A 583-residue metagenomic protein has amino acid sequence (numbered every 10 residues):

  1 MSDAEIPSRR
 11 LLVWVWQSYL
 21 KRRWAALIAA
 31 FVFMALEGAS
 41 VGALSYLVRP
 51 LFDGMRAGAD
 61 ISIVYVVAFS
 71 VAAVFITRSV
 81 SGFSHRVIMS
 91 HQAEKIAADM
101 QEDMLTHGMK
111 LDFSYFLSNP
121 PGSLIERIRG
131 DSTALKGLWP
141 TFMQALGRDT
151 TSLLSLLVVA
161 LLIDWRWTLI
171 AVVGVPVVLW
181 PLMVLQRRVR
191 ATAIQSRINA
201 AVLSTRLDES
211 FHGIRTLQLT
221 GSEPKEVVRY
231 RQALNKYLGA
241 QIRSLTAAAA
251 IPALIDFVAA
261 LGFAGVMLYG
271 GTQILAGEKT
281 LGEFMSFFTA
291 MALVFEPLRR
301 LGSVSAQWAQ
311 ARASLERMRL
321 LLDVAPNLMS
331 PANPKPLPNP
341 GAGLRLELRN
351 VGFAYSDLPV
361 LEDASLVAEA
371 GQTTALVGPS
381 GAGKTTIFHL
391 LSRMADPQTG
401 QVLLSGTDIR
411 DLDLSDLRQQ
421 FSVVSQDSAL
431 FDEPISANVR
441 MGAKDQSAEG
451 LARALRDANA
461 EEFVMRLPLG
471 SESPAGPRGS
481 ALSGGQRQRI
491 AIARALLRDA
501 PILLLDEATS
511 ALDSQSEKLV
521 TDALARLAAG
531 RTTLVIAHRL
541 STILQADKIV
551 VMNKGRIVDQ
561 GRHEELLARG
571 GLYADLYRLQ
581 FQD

Functional and structural regions predicted by a protein language model:
M1-S40, R56-V67, H85-M89, A93 (+10 more regions): Membrane-integrated ABC transporters
S2-E5, E94, E102-E126, G130-S132 (+6 more regions): Short intracellular "coupling" helices and adjacent cytoplasmic loop segments at the cytosolic face of multi-pass
Q17, F113-S114, G130-M143, T151 (+6 more regions): An intracellular "coupling" helix at the cytosolic face of ABC transporter transmembrane type-1 domains
W24-S81, L161-R166, A264, G277-L281: Transmembrane helix-loop-helix hairpins at lipid-water interfaces of multipass membrane proteins, especially the type-1
A43-R49, M143-Q186, I242-S286: A hydrophobic transmembrane-helix motif
S222, T246, L293-D323: Cytosolic ends of transmembrane helices, especially the final helix of ABC transmembrane type-1 domains
P338-D583: ABC-type nucleotide-binding domain
